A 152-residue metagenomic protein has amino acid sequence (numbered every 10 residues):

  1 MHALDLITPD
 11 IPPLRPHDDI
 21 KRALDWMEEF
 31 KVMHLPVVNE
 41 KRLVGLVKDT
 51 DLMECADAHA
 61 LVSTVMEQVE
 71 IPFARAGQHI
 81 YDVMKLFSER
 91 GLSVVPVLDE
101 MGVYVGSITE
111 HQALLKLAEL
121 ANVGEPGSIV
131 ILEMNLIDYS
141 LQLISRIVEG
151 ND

Functional and structural regions predicted by a protein language model:
M1-D10, L46-L92, E100, Y104-E149: Tandem CBS (Bateman) regulatory domains
A3-L4, R15-R22, K31-H34: Alpha-helical/coil-rich non-catalytic "connector" segments in signaling and regulatory proteins
D18-D25, H79-M84: Short, basic/aromatic recognition patches
E29-V32, R90-L92: Short, small/polar residue-rich loop motifs at catalytic or cofactor-binding pockets
V38, L98-D99: Core beta-strand residues in small-molecule sensory/regulatory alpha/beta domains
